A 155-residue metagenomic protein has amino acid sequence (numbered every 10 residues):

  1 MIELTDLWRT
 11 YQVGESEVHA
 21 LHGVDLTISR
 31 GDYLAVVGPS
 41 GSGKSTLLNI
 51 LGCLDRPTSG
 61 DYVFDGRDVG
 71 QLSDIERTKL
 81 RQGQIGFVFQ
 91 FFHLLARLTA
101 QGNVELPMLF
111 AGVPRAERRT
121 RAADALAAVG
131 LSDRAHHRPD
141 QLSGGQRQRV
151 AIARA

Functional and structural regions predicted by a protein language model:
M1-A155: ABC family nucleotide-binding domain
